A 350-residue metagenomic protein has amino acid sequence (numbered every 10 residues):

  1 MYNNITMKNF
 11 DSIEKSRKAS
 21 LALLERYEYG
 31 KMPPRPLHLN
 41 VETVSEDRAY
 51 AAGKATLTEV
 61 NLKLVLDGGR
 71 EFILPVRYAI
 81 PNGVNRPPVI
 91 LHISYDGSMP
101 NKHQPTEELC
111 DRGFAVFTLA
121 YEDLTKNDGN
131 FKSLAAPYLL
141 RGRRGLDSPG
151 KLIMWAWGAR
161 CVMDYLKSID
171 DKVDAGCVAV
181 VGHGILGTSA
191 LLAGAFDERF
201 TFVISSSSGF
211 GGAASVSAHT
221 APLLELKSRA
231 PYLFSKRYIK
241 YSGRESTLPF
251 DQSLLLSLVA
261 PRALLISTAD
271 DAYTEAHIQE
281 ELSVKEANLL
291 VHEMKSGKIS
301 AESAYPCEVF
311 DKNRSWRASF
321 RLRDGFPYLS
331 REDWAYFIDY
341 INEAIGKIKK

Functional and structural regions predicted by a protein language model:
M1-I73, N342, K349-K350: N-terminal targeting or regulatory segments adjacent to alpha/beta-hydrolase or S9 domains
G69-L74, A79-V89, R112: Proline/glycine-enriched tight loop/beta-turn segments at coil->beta junctions that connect or precede beta-strands
N85, V89-I169, A175, V216-S217: Cap/lid segment of the alpha/beta-hydrolase catalytic domain
A159, K167, G187-E198: Short glycine-enriched nucleophile-adjacent loop and the immediately C-terminal alpha-helix near the catalytic center
K172-G184: Alpha/beta-hydrolase fold nucleophile elbow
F202-L255, A276-S303: Mobile cap/lid helix-loop segments that gate and shape the active-site cleft of serine hydrolases
A260-H277, D324: Conserved strand-to-loop "acid loop" that flanks and positions the catalytic carboxylate
K285-N288, E293-K350: C-terminal catalytic histidine-bearing segment of alpha/beta-hydrolase fold enzymes
